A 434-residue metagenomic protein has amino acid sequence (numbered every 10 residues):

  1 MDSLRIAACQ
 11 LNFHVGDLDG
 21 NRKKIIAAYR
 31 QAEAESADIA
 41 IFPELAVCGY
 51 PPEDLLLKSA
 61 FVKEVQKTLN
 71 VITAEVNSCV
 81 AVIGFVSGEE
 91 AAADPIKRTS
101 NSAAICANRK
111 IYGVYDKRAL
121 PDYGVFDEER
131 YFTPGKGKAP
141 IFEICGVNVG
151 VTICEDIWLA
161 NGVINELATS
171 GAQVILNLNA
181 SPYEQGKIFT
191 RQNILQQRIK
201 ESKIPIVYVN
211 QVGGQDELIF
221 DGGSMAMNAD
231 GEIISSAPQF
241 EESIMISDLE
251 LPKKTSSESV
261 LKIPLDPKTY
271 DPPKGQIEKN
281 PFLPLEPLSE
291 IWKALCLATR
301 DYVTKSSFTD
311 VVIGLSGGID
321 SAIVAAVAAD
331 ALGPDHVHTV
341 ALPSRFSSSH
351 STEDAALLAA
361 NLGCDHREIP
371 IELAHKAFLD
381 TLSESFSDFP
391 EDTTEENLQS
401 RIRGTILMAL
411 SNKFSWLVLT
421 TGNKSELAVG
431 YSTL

Functional and structural regions predicted by a protein language model:
M1-G314, D330, H366: Enzyme catalytic cores with a strong preference for nitrogen-chemistry domains
G20, K67, G162, T190-I194 (+12 more regions): Generic recognition of stable, solvent-exposed alpha-helical segments in well-folded globular domains
E44, D156, Y302, S316-D320 (+2 more regions): Acidic active-site catalytic centers that drive phospho-/nucleotidyl reactions and related ester hydrolyses
L45, A180-S181, Q211, S316 (+3 more regions): Short, ordered loop/turn segments at secondary-structure junctions
C48-P52, A377-L379, A428-Y431: Short acidic/His/Gly/Ser-rich catalytic and metal-binding motifs that mark active-site loops of diverse hydrolases
K117-P121, F126-A139, C145-G146, T169-G171 (+3 more regions): Active-site adenylate/phosphate-handling loop in enzymes that bind or generate adenylated species
L176, T309-L315, I319-A356: ATP-dependent adenylation/pyrophosphate-handling site
I244-I246, P264-Q276, H336-A341, R345 (+3 more regions): A conserved beta-strand->alpha-helix junction
